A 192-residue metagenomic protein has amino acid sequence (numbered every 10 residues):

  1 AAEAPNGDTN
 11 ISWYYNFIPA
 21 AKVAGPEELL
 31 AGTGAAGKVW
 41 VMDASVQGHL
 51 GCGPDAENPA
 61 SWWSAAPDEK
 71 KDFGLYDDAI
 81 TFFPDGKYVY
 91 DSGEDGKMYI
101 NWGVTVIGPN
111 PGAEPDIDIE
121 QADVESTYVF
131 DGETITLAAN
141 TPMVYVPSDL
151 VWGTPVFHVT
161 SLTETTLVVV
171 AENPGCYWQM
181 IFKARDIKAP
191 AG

Functional and structural regions predicted by a protein language model:
A2, A138-P142, L167-E172: Short beta-strand segments that buttress and anchor functional surface loops
E3-S12, C176: Short, exposed coil/turn segments at beta-strand boundaries within extracellular/luminal domains
I18-V41: N-terminal helix-cap/turn-to-beta initiation motif at the start of protein domains
K38-G53: Short, solvent-exposed beta-strand-terminating loops
Q47, D68-E164: Contiguous, well-ordered beta-strand patches that form the walls/edges of small beta-barrel/beta-sandwich domains
L50-F73: Surface-exposed strand-loop-strand hairpins of Gram-negative outer-membrane beta-barrel proteins
H158, T166-Y177: Short, exposed beta-strand-loop hairpins at the edges of beta-sheets in extracellular/periplasmic proteins
W178-G192: Short, low-complexity, Pro/Ser/Thr/Gly-rich segments in the mature regions of secreted, periplasmic
